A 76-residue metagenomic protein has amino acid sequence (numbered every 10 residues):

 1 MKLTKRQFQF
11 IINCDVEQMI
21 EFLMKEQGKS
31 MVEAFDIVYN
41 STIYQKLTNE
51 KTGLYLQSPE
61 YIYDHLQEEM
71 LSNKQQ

Functional and structural regions predicted by a protein language model:
M1-Q76: C-terminal alpha-helical interaction appendages
